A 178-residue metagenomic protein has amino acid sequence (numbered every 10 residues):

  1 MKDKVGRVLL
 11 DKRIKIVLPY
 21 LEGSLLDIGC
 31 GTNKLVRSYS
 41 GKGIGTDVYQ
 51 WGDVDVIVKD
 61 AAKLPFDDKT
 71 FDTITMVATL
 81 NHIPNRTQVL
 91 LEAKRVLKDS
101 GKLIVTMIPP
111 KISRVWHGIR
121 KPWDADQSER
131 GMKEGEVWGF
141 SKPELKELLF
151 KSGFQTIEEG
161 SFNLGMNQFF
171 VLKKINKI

Functional and structural regions predicted by a protein language model:
M1-A62, G160-F169: Conserved N-terminal segment of class I S-adenosyl-L-methionine
K63-D68: Short conserved loop adjoining the S-adenosyl-L-methionine
T75: A conserved beta-strand element that flanks and buttresses the S-adenosyl-L-methionine
A78-H82: Short catalytic micro-motifs in class I SAM-dependent methyltransferases
T87-D99: A short glycine-rich, Lys/Arg-flanked "PGG" loop and its adjoining helix->strand segment in the class I
I104-D126: Conserved class I S-adenosyl-L-methionine
Q127-P143: Acceptor-substrate binding/catalytic loop of class I
K142-E159, N176: A SAM-dependent methyltransferase catalytic signature shared across enzymes that methylate proteins
